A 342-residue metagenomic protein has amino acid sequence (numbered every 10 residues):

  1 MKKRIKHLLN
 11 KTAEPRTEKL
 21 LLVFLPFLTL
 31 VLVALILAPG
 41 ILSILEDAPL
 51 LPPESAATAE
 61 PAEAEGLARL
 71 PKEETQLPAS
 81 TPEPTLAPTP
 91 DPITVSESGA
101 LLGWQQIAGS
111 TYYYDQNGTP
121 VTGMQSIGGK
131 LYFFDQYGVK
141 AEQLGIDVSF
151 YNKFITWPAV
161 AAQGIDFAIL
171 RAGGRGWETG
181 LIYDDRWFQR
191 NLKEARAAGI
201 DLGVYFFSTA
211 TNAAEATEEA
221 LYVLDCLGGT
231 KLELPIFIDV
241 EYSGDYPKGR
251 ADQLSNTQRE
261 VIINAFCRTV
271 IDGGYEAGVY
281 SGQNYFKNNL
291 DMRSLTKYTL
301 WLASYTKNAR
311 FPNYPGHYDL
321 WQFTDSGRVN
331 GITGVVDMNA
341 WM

Functional and structural regions predicted by a protein language model:
K3-L9, L21-L30, P39, L45-Q143 (+1 more regions): Extracellular adhesion/carbohydrate-binding repeat motifs centered on closely spaced tryptophans
Q106, S126, V139-K140, A161-G164 (+6 more regions): Extracellular/periplasmic catalytic domains that process cell-envelope and extracellular macromolecules
A141-V148, R293-M342: Functionally critical loop-and-helix segments that line ligand-binding/catalytic clefts of soluble enzyme domains
L144-A265, I271-G273: Substrate-binding cleft of extracellular glycoside hydrolase catalytic domains
L170, I238-V240, G282, L302 (+1 more regions): Conserved beta-strand positions
L202, E276-A277, L300: Hydrophobic anchor at the start of a short beta-strand that flanks the dinucleotide cofactor-binding loop
E219-G228, N289-L300: Short, electropositive alpha-helical surface patch
V270, G274-K287: Aromatic-lined carbohydrate-recognition surfaces of secreted/lumenal glycan-active proteins
